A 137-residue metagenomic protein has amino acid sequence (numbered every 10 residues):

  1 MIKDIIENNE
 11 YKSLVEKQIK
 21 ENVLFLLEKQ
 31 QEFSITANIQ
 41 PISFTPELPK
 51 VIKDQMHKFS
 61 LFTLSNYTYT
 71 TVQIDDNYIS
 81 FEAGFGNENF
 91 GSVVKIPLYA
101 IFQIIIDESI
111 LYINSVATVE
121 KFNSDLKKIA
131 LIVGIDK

Functional and structural regions predicted by a protein language model:
I2-E10: Extended alpha-helical interaction segments
E7, E28, N89, V133-D136: Aromatic-residue detector
E7, T63-S65, E108: A general marker of short, structured functional hotspots
K12-K95, F102: N-terminal recruitment modules of adaptor/scaffold proteins
L48-I52, I106, K121, L126: Short alpha-helical interface elements
V93-Y99, S115-V119: "Short basic amphipathic alpha-helical interaction patches in structured regions
I106-E120: Short acidic, Gly/Pro-enriched loop/turn segments at secondary-structure junctions
S124-K137: Short acidic DE-rich linear segments
